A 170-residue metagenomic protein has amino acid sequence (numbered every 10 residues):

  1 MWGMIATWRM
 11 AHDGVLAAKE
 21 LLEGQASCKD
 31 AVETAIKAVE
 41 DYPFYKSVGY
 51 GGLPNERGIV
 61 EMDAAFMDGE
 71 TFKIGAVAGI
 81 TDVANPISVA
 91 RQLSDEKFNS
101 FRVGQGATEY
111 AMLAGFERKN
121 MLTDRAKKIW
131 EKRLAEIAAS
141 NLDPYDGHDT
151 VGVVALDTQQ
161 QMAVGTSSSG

Functional and structural regions predicted by a protein language model:
M1-G170: Alpha/propeptide regions of enzymes that mature by internal proteolysis
